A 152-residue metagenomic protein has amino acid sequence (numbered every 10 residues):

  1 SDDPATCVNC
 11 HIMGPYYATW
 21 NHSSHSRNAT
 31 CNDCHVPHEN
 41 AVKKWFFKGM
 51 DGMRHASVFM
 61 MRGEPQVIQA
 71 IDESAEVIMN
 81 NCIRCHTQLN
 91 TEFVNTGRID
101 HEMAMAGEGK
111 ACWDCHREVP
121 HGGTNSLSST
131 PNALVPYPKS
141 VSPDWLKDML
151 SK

Functional and structural regions predicted by a protein language model:
S1-K152: Short sequence/structural segments immediately N-terminal
